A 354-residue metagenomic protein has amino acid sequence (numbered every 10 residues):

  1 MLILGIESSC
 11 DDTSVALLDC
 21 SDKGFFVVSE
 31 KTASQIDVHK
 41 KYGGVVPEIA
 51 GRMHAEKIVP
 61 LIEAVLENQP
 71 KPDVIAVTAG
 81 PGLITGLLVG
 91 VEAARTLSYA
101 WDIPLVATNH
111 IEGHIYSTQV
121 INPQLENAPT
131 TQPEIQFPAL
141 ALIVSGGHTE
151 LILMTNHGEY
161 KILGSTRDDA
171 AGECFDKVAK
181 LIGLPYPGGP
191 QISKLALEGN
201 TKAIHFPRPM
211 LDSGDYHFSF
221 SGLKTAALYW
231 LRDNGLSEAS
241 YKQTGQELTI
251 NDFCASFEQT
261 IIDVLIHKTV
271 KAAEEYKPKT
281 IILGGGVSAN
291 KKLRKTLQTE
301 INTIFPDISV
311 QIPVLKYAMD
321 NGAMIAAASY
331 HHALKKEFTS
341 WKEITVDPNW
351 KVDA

Functional and structural regions predicted by a protein language model:
L2-K71, V77-P81, H110, H114 (+1 more regions): N-terminal beta-alpha supersecondary unit
T13-D19, A141, T149-L153: Short beta-strand scaffold segments in enzyme catalytic cores
E30, K194-I281, N290-E300, A333 (+1 more regions): A contiguous, well-structured pocket-lining segment that forms one wall/lid of small-molecule binding clefts in soluble
V38, T155-N200, K224-G235: Glycine-rich phosphate-binding loop plus the immediately following alpha-helix
V77-P81, L97, S145, I282-N290: Glycine-rich beta-strand-to-loop/alpha-helix junction loops that act as flexible
A107-T108, L297-I325: Conserved phosphate-binding/catalytic loops in two-lobed NTP-binding clefts
T108-A139, A328: Conserved phosphate-binding catalytic cores of ATP/NTP-utilizing and phosphoryl-transfer enzymes
H114, P313-D353: Glycine-rich phosphate-binding/hydrolytic loop that grips phosphoryl groups
